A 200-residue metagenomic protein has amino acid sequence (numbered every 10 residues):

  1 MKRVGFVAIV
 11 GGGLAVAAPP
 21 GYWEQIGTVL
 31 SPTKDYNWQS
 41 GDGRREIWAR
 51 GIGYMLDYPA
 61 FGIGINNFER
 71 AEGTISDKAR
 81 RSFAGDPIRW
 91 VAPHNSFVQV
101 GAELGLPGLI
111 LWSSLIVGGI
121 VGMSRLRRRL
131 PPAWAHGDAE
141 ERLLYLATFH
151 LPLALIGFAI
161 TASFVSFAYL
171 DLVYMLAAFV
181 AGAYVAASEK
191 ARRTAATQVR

Functional and structural regions predicted by a protein language model:
M1-P20: Hydrophobic alpha-helical segments of polytopic membrane proteins
G5-I9, L115, L153-R200: Transmembrane alpha-helices of multi-pass inner-membrane enzymes
V16-G21, D42, G119-L126, A159 (+1 more regions): Hydrophobic membrane-targeting alpha-helices
G21-D35, Q39-G43, I52, D57: Aromatic-rich transmembrane-lumenal/periplasmic boundary elements in polytopic membrane proteins
I26-L30, M123-W134, V173, R192-A195: Membrane-interfacial segments
K34-A49, F61-L104, R127-H136: Long extracytoplasmic/lumenal interhelical loops at the membrane interface of multi-pass membrane proteins
V100-G101, G105, M123, I160 (+1 more regions): Hydrophobic, well-ordered secondary-structure elements that form the walls of internal hydrophobic environments
E103-A154, V185, E189: Hydrophobic transmembrane alpha-helices and their immediate junctions
